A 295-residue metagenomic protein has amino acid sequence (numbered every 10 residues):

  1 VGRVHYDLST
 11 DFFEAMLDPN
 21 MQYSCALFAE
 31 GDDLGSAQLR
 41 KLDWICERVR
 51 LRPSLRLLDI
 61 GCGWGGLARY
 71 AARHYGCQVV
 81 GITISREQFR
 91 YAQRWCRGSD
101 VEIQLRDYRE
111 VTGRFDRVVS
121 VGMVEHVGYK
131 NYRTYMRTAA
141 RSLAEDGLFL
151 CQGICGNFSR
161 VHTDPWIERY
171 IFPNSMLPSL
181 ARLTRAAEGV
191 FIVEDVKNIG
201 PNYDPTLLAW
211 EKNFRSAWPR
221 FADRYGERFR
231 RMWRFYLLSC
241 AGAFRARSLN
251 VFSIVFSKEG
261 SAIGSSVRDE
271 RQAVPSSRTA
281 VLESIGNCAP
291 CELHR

Functional and structural regions predicted by a protein language model:
V1-R48: Conserved Class I S-adenosyl-L-methionine-dependent methyltransferase catalytic core
S54-G61: Conserved class I S-adenosyl-L-methionine
W64-Y75: Conserved SAM-binding loop of SAM-dependent methyltransferases across substrates and taxa, primarily the Class I
G98-Y108: Conserved SAM-binding strand-loop segment of SAM-dependent methyltransferases
R109-V118: A short acidic, Gly/Pro-enriched loop at the edge of an enzyme's catalytic core that lines a small-molecule cofactor
R133-E145: A short glycine-rich, Lys/Arg-flanked "PGG" loop and its adjoining helix->strand segment in the class I
D146-G153: Conserved beta-strand signature within the Rossmann-like core of class I S-adenosyl-L-methionine
I154-G264, R271-Q272: Substrate-binding/catalytic lobe of Class I Rossmann-like enzymes that use SAM or dcSAM, i.e., the mid-to-C-terminal
